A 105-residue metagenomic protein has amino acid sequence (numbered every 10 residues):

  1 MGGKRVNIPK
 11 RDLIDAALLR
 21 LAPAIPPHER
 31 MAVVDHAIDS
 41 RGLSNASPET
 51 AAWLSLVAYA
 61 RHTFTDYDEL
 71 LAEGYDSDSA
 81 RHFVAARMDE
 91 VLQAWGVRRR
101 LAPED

Functional and structural regions predicted by a protein language model:
M1-D105: Structure-specific DNA junction-binding interface
